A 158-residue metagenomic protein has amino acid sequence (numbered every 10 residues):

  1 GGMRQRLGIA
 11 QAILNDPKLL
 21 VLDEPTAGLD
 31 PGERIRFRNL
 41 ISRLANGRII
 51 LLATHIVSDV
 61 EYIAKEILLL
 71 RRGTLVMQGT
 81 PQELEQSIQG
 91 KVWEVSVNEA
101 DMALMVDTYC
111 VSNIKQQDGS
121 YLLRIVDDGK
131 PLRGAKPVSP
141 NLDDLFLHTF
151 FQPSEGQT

Functional and structural regions predicted by a protein language model:
G1-R71, M77: ABC transporter nucleotide-binding domains
Q11-A12, I41-S42, L84-Q86, N113-K115: Short secondary-structure boundary/capping segments
R38, E85, D143-L147: Conserved protein kinase catalytic domain
V57, Q82, M102, L142-D143: Alpha-helix N-cap/helix-start and coil->helix boundary motif
T74-N98: Conserved beta-strand-loop-alpha-helix hinge in the C-terminal portion of ABC ATPase nucleotide-binding domains
I88, V106, F150: Short, flexible helix/strand-to-coil boundary loops that buttress conserved ligand/catalytic motifs in alpha/beta
V97-T108: Short amphipathic alpha-helix segments
N113-T158: C-terminal coupling/interaction segments
